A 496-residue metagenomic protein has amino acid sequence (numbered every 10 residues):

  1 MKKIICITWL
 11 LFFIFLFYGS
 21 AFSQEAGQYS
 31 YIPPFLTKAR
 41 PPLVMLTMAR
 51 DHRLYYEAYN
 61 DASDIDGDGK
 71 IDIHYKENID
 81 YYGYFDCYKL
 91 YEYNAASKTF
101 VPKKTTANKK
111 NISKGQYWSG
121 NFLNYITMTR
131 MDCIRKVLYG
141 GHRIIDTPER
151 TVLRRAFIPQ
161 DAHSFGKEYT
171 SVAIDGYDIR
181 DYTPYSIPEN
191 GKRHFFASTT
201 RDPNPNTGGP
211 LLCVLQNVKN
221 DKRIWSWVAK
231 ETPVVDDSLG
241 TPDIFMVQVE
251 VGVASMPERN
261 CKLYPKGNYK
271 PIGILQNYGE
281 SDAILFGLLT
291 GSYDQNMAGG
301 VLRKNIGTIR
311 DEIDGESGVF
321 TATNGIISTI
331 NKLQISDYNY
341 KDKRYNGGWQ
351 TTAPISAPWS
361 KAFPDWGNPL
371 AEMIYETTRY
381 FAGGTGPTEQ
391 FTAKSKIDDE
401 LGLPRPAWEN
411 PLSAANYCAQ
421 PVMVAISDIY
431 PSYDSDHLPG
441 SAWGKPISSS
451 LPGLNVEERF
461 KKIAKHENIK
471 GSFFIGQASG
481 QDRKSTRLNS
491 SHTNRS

Functional and structural regions predicted by a protein language model:
M1-W9: Bacterial N-terminal signal peptides that target proteins for export
I4, Y18-A21: Acidic/polar low-complexity segments with low predicted structural confidence
C6-I7, T486-L488: Short amphipathic alpha-helical "recognition" segments used for binding
T8-Y18: Bacterial N-terminal signal peptides
F22-R487, S496: P/S/T/G-enriched low-complexity
H492: Histidine-centered active-site/metal-ligand motif
